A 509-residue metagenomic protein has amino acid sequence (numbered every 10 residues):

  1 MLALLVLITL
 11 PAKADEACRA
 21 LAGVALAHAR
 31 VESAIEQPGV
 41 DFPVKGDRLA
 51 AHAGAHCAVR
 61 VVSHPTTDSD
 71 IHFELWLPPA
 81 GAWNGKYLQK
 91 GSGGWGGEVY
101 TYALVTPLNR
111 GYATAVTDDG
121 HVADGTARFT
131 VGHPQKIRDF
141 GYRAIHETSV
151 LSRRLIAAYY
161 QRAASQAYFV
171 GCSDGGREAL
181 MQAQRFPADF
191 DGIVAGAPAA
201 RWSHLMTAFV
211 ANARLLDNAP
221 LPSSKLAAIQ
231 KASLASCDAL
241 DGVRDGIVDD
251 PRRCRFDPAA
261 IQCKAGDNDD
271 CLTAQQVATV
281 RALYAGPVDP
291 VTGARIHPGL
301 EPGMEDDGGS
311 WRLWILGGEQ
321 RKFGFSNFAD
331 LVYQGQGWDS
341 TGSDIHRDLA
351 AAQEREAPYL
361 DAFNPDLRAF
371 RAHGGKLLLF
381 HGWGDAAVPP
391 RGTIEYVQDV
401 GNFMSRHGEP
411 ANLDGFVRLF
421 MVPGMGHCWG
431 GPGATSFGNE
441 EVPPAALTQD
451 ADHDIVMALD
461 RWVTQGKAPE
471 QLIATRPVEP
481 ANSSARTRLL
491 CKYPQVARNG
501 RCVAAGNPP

Functional and structural regions predicted by a protein language model:
M1-T9: Bacterial N-terminal signal peptides
K13-K86, Y102, V243-V248, D257-W338 (+2 more regions): Catalytic-loop region of hydrolases
N84, G93-Q161, T207-A208, L215-L216 (+3 more regions): Cap/lid segment of the alpha/beta-hydrolase catalytic domain
R162-S173: Alpha/beta-hydrolase fold nucleophile elbow
G171-M181: Glycine-rich nucleophile elbow surrounding the catalytic serine of serine-hydrolase chemistry
M181-A183, A188-V288, M421, F437-H453: A catalytic-pocket lid/entrance helix-loop region that shapes and gates access to the active site across common
L379-H381: Short beta-strand/loop motif that positions the catalytic acidic residue of the alpha/beta-hydrolase fold
A387-R391: Conserved alpha/beta-hydrolase "acid-adjacent" motif
